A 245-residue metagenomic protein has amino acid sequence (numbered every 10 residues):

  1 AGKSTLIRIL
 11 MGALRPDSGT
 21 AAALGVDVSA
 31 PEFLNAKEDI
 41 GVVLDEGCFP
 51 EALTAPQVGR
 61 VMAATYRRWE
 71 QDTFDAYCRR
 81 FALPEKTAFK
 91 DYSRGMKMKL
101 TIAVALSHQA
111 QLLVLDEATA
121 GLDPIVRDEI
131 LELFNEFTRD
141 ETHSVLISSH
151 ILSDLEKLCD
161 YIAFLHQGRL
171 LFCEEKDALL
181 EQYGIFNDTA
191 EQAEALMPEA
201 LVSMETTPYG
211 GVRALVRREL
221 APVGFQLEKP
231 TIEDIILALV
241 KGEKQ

Functional and structural regions predicted by a protein language model:
M11: Helix-to-loop junction immediately C-terminal to a conserved catalytic motif
G19-S29, N35-A36: Conserved ABC transporter NBD signature motif
E38, L44-L100: ABC-family P-loop ATPase nucleotide-binding domains
L113-E117, L122: Catalytic Walker B motif of ABC-type/P-loop ATPase nucleotide-binding domains
P124-V126: Helix N-cap at the start of a conserved alpha-helix in ABC-type nucleotide-binding domains
L131-V216: ABC transporter nucleotide-binding domain
L201-Q245: C-terminal coupling/interaction segments
